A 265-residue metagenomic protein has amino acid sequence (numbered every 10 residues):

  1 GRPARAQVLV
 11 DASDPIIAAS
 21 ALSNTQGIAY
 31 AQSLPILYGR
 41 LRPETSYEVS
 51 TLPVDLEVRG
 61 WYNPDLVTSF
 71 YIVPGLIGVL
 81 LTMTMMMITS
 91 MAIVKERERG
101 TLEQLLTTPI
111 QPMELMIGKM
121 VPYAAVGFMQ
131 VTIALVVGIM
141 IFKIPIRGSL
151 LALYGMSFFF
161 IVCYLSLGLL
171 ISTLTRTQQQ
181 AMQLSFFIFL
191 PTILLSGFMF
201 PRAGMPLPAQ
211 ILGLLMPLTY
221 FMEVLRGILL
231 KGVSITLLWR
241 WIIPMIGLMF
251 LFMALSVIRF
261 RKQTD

Functional and structural regions predicted by a protein language model:
G1-T84: Transport-system extracytoplasmic interface segments
R59-M140, C163: Hydrophobic alpha-helical transmembrane segments of multi-pass membrane transport proteins
Y62-L66, P145, G197-L251, R261: Membrane-interfacial helix-loop-helix junctions in multi-pass membrane proteins
L76-M83, A124, S157-V162, L184-S196 (+2 more regions): Hydrophobic transmembrane alpha-helices
M87-M91, L135, I139, L169 (+4 more regions): Transmembrane alpha-helix boundary and packing residues in multipass membrane permease domains and related
S90, V94-K95, T108, I141-I146 (+3 more regions): Short helix-capping/hinge motifs at transmembrane helix termini and TM-loop junctions
P112-S185, L190, I235-I242, I246 (+1 more regions): Alpha-helical transmembrane segments and their short interhelical loops
I258-D265: Short cytosolic juxtamembrane segments of multi-pass membrane proteins
